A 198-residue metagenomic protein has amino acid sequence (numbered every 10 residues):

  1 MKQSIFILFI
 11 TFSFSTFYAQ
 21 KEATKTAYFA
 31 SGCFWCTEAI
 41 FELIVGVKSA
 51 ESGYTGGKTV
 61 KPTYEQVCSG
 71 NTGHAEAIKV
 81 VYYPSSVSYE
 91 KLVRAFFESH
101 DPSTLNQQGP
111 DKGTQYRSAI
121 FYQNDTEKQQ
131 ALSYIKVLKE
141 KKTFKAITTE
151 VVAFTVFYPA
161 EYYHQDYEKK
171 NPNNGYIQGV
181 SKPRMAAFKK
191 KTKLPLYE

Functional and structural regions predicted by a protein language model:
M1-E22: Bacterial Sec-dependent N-terminal signal peptides
Q20-E198: Flexible coil/turn and secondary-structure edge motifs
